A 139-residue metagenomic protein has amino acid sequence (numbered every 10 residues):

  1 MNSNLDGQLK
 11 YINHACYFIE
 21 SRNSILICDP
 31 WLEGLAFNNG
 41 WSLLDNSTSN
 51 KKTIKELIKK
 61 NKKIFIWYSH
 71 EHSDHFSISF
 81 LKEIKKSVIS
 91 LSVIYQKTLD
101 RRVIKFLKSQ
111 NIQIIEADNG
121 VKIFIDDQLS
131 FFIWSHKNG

Functional and structural regions predicted by a protein language model:
M1-A15: Bacterial Sec-exported substrate-binding components of ABC uptake systems
M1-L5, I89-G139: Metallo-beta-lactamase
Q8-Y11, I25-D29, L129-H136: Active-site-proximal beta-strand elements of phosphoester/diester hydrolases
C16-E20, G139: Short beta-strand scaffold segments in enzyme catalytic cores
I19-R22, I125-D127: Active-site beta-strand termini and strand-to-loop segments that position acidic
S24-W67, S79-E83: Pre-active-site segment of Zn-dependent metallo-hydrolases
I66-D74: Histidine-centered catalytic micro-motifs
S79-I84, R102-F106: A short acidic, amphipathic alpha-helical/loop segment
